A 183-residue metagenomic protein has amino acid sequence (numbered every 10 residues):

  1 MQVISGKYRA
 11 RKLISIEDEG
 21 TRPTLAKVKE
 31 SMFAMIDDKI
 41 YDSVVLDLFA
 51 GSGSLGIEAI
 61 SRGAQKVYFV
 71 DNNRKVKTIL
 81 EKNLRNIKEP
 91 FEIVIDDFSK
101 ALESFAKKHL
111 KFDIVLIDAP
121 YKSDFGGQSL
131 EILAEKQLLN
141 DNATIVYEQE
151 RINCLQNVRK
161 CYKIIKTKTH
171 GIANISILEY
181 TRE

Functional and structural regions predicted by a protein language model:
M1-E183: Class I S-adenosyl-L-methionine-dependent methyltransferase catalytic core
